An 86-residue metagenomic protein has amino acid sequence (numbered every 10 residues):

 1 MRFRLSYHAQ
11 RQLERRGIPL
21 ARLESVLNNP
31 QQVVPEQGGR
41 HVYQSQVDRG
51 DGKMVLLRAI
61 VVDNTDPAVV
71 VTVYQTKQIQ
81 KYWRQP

Functional and structural regions predicted by a protein language model:
M1-P86: Ribonuclease/tRNase effector modules and their secretory precursors
